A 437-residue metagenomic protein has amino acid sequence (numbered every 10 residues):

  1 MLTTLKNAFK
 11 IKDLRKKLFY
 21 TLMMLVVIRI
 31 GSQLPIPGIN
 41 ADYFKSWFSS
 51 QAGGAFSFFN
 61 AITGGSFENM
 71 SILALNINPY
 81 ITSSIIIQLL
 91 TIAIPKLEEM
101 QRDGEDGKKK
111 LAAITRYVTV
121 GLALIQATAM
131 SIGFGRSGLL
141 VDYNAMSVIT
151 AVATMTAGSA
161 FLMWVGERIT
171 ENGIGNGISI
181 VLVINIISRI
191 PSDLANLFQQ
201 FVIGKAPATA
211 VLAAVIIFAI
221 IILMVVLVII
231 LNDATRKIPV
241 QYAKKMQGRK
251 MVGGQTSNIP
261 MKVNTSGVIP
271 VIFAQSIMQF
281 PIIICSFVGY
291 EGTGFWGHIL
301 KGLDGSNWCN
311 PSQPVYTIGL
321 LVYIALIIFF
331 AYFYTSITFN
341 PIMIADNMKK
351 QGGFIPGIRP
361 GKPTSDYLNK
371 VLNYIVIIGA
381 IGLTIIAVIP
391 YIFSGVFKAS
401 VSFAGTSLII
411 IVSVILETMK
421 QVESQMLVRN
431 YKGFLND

Functional and structural regions predicted by a protein language model:
M1-Q101, E105-D437: N-terminal cationic and glycine-rich segments that engage phosphates or anionic surfaces
